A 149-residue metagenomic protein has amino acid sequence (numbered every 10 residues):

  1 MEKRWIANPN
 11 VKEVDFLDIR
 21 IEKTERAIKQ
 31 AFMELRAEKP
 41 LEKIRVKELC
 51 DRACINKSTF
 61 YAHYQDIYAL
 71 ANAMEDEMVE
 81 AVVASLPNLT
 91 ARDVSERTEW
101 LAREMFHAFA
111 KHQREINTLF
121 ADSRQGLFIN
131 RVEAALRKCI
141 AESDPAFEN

Functional and structural regions predicted by a protein language model:
E2-K39: Basic, helix-initiating cap at the start of DNA-binding domains
K3-A7, R97-T98, R124: Contiguous, often N-terminal, cationic amphipathic patches that form binding interfaces
K23-E34, E38, R52, A69-L89 (+3 more regions): Alpha-helical structural segments
L35-A69: Helix-turn-helix
I44-R45, N117-L119: Short, hydrophobic secondary-structure boundary micro-motifs
P87-E115: Hydrophobic alpha-helical connector segments
W100, S123-N149: Amphipathic alpha-helical packing segments from all-alpha helical-bundle domains
R114-T118, A134-L136: Contiguous segments within soluble domain cores/interaction surfaces
